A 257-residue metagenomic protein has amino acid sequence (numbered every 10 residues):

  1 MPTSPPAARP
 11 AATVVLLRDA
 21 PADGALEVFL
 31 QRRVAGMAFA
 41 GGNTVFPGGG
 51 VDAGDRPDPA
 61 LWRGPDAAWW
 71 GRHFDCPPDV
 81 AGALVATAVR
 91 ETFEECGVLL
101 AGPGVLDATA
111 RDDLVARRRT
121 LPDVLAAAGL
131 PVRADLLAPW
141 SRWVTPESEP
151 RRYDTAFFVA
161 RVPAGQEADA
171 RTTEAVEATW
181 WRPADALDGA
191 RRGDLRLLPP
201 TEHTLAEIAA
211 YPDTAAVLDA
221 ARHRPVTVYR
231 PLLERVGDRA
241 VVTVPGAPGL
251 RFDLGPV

Functional and structural regions predicted by a protein language model:
M1-V257: N-terminal leader/linker segments that precede catalytic domains of diphosphate-processing enzymes
